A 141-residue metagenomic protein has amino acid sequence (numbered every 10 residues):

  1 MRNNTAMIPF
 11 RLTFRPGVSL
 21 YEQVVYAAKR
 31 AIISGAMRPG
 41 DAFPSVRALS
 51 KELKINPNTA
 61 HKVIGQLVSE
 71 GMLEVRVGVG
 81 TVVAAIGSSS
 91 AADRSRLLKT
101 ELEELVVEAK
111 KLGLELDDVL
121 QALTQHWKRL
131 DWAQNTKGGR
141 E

Functional and structural regions predicted by a protein language model:
M1-A42, A48, R96-T100, V106-E141: Extreme N-terminal segment that seeds HTH/winged-HTH DNA-binding domains in transcriptional regulators
Y21, S45, V79-R96: Short, cationic-aromatic polyanion-contact patches
A36-D41, Q66-G78, V82-I86: Beta-hairpin "wing" of winged helix-turn-helix
A42-L53, L67: A short alpha-helical element within helix-turn-helix/winged-helix DNA-binding domains across DNA-binding proteins
E52, S69-M72, L112, R129: Residue cluster at the C-terminal edge of the helix-turn-helix DNA-binding motif
